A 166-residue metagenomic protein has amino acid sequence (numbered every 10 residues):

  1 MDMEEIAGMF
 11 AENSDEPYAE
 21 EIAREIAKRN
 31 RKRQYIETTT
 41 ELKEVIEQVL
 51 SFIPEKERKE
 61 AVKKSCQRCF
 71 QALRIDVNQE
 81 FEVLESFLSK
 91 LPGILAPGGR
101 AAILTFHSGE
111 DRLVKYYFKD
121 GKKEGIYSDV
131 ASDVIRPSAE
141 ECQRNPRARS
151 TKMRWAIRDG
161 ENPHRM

Functional and structural regions predicted by a protein language model:
M1-M166: S-adenosyl-L-methionine-dependent methyltransferase catalytic core, i.e., the SAM/SAH-binding region
